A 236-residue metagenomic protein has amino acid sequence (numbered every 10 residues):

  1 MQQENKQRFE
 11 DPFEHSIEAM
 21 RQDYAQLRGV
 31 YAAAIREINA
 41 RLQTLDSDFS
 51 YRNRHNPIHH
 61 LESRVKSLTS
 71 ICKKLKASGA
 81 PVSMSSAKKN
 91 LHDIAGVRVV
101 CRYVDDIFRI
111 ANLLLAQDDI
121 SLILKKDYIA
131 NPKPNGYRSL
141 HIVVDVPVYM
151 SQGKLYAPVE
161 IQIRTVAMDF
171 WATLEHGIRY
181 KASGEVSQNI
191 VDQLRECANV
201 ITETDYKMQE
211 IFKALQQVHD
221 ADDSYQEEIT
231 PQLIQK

Functional and structural regions predicted by a protein language model:
Q2-I35, L42-D48, V159-K236: An acidic, glycine-/histidine-flanked metal-binding catalytic module
R8-A19, R41-H59, M84-A87, V143-Q152: Charged, low-complexity, helix/coiled-coil-prone segments
P12-E14, E18, R36, I71-A77 (+2 more regions): Short linear motifs at secondary-structure transitions and domain/linker junctions
I17-L27, H55-V65, L91-D93, M150-Q162 (+1 more regions): Short charge-dense sequence patches
A25-I71, K76-S86, D93: Active-site acidic/histidine clusters and adjacent loop/turn architecture that either coordinate catalytic ions
V65-L75, C101-D106, L140-P147, E227-K236: Short, charged low-complexity intrinsically disordered segments located at boundaries of structured domains
K88, C101-E210: Long beta-strand-rich cores associated with HINT superfamily self-processing modules
I94-V100: Terminal, regulation- and interaction-focused segments at domain boundaries
